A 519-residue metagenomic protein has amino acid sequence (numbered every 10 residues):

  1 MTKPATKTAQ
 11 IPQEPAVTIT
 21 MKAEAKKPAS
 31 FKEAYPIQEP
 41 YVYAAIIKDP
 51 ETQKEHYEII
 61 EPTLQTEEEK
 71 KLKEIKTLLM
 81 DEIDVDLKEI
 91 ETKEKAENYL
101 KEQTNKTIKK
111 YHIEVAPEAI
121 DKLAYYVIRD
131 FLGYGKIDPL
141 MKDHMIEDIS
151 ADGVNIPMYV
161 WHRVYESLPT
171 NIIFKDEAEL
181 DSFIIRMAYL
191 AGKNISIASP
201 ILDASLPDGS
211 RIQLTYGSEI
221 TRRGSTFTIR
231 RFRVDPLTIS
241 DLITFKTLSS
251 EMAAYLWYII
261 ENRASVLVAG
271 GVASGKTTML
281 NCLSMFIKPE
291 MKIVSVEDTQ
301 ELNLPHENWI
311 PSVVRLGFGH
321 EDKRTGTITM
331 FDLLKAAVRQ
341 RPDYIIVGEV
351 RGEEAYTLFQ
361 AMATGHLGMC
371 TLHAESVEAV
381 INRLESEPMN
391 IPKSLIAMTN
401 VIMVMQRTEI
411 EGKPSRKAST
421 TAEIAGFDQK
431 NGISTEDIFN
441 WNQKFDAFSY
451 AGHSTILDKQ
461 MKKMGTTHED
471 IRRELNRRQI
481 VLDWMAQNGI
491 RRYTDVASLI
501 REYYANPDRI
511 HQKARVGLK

Functional and structural regions predicted by a protein language model:
M1-I195, G517: N-terminal accessory targeting/assembly segments
Y35-Q38, I47-P50, D138-D143, D148-G153 (+13 more regions): Replace "in large, NTP-powered and nucleic-acid-processing enzymes" with "in large, NTP-powered factors and other
A151-S265, E307: P-loop NTP-binding catalytic core
Y255, E261-V272, C282-E409: Switch/coupling sub-region of P-loop NTPases
K276: Conserved lysine of the Walker
V401-A486: Conserved P-loop NTPase
I480-K519: Terminal-proximal interaction/regulatory segments of ATP-powered molecular machines
